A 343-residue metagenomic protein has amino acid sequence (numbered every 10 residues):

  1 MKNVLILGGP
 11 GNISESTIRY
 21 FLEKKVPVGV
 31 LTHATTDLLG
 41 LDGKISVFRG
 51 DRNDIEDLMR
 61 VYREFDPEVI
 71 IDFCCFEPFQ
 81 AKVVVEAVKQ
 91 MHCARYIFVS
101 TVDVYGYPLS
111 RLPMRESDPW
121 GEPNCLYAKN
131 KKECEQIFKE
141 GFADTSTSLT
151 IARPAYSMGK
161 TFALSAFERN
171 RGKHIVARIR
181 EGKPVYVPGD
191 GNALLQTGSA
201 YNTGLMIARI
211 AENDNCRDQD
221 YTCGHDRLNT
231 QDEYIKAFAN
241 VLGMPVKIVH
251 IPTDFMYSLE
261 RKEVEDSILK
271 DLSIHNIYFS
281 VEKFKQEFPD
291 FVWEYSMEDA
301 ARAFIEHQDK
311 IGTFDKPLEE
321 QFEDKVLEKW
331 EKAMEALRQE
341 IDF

Functional and structural regions predicted by a protein language model:
V4-K24: N-terminal Rossmann NAD(P)H-binding glycine-rich loop of SDR-like oxidoreductase domains
T35-C93, F98, G106, R111-P113: NAD(P)H-binding glycine-rich loop region in Rossmannoid oxidoreductase-like domains and their noncatalytic homologs
T101-L126, E140-T145, F167: Active-site "gating" loop of Rossmann-like NAD(P)-dependent oxidoreductase/epimerase domains
I137-L164: Conserved beta-loop-beta element that borders a ligand/cofactor-binding pocket
F167-I175, P188-A211, D218-Q219: Substrate-positioning beta->alpha
V187-A193, Y221-L228, A239, L272-S273 (+1 more regions): Glycine-rich Rossmann NAD(P)(H)-binding loop
A200, S258-F291, K310-F314: Conserved C-terminal active-site "lid" loop/helix of NAD(P)H-dependent oxidoreductases that clamps the redox cofactor
R209-L269, A303, F314-F343: Mid/C-terminal beta-alpha module of Rossmann-like enzyme folds, strongest in SDR-family dehydrogenases/epimerases
